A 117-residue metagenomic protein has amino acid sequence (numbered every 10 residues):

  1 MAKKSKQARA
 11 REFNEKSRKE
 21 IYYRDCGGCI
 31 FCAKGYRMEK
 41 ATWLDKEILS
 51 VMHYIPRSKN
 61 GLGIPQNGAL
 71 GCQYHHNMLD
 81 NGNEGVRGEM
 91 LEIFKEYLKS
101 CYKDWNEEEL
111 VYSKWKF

Functional and structural regions predicted by a protein language model:
M1-C26, A33-I48, G88-F117: A boundary/linker detector
F31-L70, E84-R87: Histidine-centered nuclease catalytic patch
G71-H75: Zinc-coordinating Cys/His ligand positions in small cysteine/histidine-rich zinc-finger domains
H76, E84-L91: Inner-leaflet juxtamembrane helices
D80: Active-site hotspot residues in diverse enzymes, especially metal/ion-binding acidic/histidine motifs
